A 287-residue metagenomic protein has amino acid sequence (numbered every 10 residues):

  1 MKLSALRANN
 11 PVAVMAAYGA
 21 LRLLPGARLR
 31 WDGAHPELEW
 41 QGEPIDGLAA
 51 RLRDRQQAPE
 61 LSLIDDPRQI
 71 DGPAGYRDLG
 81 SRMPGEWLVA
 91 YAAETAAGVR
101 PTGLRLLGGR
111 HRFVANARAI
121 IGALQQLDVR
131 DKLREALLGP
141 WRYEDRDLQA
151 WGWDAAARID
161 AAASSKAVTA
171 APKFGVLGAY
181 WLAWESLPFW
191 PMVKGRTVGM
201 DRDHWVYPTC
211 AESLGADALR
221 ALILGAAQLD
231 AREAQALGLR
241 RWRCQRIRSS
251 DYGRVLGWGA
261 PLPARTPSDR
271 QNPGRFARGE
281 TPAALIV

Functional and structural regions predicted by a protein language model:
M1-L138, A157-R158, S164, P191 (+4 more regions): Conserved small-residue
A8, G42, A171-F174, G178-W181 (+2 more regions): Elongated scaffolding segments in large macromolecular assemblies, built predominantly from amphipathic alpha-helices
P11, P84, E144-R146, M200: Short linear sequence motifs
G98-V99, E144-P172, P188-F189, G195: Short linear interaction motifs
A117-I120, W151-W153, Y207: Generic structural hydrophobic/aromatic packing signal, biased to beta-strands
L133-Q149: An acidic intrinsically disordered interaction segment
